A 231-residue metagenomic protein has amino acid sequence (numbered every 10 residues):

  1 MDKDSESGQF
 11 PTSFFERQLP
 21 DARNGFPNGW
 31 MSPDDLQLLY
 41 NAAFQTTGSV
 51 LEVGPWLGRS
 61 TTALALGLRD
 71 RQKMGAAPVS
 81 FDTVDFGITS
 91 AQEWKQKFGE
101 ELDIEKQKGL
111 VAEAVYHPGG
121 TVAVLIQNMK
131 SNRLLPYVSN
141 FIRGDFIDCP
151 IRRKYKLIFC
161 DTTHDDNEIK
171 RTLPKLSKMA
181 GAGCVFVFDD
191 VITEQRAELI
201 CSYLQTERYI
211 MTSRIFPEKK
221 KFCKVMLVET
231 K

Functional and structural regions predicted by a protein language model:
M1-D4: N-terminal auxiliary segments of SAM/dcSAM-dependent transferases
G8-G25, Q37-Y40, F44-K231: S-adenosylmethionine/decaboxylated-SAM
M31-D35: N-terminal pre-P-loop "Q-motif" helix
